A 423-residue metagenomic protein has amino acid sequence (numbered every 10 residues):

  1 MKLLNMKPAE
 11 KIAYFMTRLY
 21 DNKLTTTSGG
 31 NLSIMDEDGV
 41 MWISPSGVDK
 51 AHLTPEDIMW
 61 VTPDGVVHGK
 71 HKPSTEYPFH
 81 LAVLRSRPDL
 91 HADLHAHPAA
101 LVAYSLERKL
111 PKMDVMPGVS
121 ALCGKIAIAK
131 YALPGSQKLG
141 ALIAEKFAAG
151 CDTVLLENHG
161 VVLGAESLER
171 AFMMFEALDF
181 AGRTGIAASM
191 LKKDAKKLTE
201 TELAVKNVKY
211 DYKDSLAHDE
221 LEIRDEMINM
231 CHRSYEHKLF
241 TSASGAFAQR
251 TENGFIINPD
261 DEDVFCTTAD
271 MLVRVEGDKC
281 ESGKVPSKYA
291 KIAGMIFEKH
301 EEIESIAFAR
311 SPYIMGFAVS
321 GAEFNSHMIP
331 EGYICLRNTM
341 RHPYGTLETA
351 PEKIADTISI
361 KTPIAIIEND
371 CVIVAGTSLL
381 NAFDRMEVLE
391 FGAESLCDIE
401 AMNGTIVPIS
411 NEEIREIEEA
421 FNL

Functional and structural regions predicted by a protein language model:
M1-L423: Glycine-rich flexible loops
